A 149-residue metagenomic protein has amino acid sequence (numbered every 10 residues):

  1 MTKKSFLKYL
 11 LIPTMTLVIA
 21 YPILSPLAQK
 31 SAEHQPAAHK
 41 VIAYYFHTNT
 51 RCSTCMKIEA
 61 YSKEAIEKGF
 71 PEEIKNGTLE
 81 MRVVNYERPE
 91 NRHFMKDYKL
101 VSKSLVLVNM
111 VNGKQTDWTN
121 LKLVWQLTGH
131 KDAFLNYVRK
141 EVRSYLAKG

Functional and structural regions predicted by a protein language model:
M1-S31: N-terminal targeting signals for export/organelle localization
A28-K40: A short beta-strand-turn-helix
A37-K68: Local sequence-structure signature of Cys/Sec-based thiol-disulfide redox active-site neighborhoods
T48-C55, E59, R88, L127-L135: Solvent-exposed, acidic/flexible segments
I74-E90: Thiol-based oxidoreductase modules, predominantly thioredoxin-like and allied folds used for disulfide exchange
R92-L100: Charged, often glycine-rich, active-site loop that binds/positions anionic groups
L107-G149: Non-catalytic, surface beta->alpha helical segment in thiol-disulfide oxidoreductase systems
